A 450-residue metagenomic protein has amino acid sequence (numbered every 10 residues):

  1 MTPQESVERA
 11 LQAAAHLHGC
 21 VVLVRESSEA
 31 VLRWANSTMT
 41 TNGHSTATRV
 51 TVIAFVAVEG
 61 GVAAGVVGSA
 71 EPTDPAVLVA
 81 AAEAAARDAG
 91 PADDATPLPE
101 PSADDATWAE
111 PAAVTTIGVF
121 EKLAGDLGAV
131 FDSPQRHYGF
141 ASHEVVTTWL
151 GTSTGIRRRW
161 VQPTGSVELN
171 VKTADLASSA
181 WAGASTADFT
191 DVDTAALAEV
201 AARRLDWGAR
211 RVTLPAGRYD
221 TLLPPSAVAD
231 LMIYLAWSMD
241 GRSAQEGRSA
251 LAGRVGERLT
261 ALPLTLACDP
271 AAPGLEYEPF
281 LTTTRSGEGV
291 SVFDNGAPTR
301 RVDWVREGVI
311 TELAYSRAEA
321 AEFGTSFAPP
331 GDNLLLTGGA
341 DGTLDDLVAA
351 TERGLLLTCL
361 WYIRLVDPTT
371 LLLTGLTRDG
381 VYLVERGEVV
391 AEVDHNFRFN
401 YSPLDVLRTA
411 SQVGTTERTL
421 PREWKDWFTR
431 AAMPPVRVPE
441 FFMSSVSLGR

Functional and structural regions predicted by a protein language model:
M1-S291, A297, R306-E307, D332 (+3 more regions): Active-site bordering "gate/hinge" segments that shape substrate access to catalytic or cofactor-binding pockets
R254-R450: Dual-mode signal for accessory low-complexity, basic/Gly-rich regions
